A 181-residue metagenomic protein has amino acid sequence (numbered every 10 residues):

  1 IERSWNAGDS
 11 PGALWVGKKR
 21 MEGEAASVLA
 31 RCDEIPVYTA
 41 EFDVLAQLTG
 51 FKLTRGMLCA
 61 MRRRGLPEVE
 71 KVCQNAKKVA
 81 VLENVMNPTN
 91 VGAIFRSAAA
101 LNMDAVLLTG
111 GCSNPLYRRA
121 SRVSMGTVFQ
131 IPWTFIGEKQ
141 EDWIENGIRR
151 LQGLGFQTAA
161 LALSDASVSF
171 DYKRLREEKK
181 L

Functional and structural regions predicted by a protein language model:
I1-D9, L66, E70-V168: RNA substrate-binding interface of SAM-dependent RNA methyltransferases
I1-K52, Q157: N-terminal positively charged helical leader segments and presequences
S27-L29, L48-F51, V69-V72, M125 (+2 more regions): Short secondary-structure boundary/capping segments
C32-E34, V128, G153, E178: Short, well-ordered coil/turn elements that cap or connect secondary structure elements
C59: Glycine-rich phosphate-binding loops that contact phosphosugars or nucleotide phosphates
R62-R64: Solvent-exposed residues in well-ordered beta-strands and their adjoining turns, especially edge/terminal strands
F170-L181: A contiguous loop/helix-start segment that scaffolds small-molecule binding in enzyme catalytic cores
